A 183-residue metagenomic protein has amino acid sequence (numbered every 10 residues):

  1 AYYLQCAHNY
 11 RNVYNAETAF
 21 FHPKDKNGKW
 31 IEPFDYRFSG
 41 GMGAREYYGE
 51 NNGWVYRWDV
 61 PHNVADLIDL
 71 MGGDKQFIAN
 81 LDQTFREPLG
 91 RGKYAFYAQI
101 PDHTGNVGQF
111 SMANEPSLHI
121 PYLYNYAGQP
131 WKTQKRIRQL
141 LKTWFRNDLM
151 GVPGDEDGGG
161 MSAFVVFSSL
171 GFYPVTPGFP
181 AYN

Functional and structural regions predicted by a protein language model:
A1-N183: Active-site core of glycosidic bond-cleaving carbohydrate-active enzymes
